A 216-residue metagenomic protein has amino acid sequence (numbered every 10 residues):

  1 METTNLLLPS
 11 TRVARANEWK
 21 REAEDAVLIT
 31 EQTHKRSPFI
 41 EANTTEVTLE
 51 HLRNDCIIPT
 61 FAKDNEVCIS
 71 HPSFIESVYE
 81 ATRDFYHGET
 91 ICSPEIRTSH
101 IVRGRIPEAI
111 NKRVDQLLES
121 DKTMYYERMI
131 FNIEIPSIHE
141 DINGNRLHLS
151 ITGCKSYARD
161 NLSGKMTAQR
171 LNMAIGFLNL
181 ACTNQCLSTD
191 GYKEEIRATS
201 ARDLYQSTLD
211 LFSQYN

Functional and structural regions predicted by a protein language model:
M1-H87, P94-R97, I101-V102: Feature for intrinsically disordered/low-complexity regulatory segments and propeptides
F85-N216: Intrinsic disorder/low-complexity polar-acidic segments
